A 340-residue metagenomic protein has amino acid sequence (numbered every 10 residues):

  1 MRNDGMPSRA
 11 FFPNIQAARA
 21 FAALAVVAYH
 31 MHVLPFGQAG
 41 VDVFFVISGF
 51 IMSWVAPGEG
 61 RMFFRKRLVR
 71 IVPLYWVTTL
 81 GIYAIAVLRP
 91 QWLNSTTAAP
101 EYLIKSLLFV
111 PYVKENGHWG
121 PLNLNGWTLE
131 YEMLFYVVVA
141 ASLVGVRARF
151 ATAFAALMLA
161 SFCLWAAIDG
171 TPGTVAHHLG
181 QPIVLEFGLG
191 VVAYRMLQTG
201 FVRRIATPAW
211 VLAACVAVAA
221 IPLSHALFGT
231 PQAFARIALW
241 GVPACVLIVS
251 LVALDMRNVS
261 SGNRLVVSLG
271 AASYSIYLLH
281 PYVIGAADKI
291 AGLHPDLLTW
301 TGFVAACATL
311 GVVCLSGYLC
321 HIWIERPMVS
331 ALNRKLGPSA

Functional and structural regions predicted by a protein language model:
M1-I15, F21-G37, S53-M62, Y112-P121 (+5 more regions): Alpha-helical transmembrane segments in multi-pass integral membrane proteins
A17, F21-L24, G40, L68 (+5 more regions): Hydrophobic residues within alpha-helical transmembrane segments of multi-pass solute transporters/permease subunits
V27, A166-D169: Flexible, solvent-exposed coil segments and beta strand-coil junctions, predominantly the extracellular/periplasmic
A39-G40, A84: Short, solvent-exposed turn/loop segments enriched in Gly/Ser/Thr/Pro and often Arg
F44: Structured binding elements
I47, S53, R65, I71-M133 (+6 more regions): Membrane-interface helix-loop-helix regions
R67, P327: Conserved functional loop/turn residues at catalytic and ligand-binding sites
